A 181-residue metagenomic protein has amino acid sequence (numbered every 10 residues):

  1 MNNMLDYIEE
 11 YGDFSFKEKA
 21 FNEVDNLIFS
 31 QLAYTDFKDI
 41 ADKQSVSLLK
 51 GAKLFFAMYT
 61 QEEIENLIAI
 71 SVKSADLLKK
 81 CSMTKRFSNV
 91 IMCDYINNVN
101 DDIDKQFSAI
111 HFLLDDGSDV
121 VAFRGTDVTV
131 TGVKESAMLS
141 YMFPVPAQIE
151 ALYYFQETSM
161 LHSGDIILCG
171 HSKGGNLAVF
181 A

Functional and structural regions predicted by a protein language model:
M1-C169, N176-F180: Non-catalytic, mobile gating and regulatory segments of ester bond hydrolases
